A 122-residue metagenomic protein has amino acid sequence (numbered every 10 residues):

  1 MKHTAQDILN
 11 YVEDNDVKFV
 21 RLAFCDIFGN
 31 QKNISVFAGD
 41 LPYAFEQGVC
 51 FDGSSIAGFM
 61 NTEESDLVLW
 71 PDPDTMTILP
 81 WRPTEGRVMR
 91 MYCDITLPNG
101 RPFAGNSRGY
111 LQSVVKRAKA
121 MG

Functional and structural regions predicted by a protein language model:
M1-G122: ATP/Mg2+-dependent ligation/transfer catalytic cores
